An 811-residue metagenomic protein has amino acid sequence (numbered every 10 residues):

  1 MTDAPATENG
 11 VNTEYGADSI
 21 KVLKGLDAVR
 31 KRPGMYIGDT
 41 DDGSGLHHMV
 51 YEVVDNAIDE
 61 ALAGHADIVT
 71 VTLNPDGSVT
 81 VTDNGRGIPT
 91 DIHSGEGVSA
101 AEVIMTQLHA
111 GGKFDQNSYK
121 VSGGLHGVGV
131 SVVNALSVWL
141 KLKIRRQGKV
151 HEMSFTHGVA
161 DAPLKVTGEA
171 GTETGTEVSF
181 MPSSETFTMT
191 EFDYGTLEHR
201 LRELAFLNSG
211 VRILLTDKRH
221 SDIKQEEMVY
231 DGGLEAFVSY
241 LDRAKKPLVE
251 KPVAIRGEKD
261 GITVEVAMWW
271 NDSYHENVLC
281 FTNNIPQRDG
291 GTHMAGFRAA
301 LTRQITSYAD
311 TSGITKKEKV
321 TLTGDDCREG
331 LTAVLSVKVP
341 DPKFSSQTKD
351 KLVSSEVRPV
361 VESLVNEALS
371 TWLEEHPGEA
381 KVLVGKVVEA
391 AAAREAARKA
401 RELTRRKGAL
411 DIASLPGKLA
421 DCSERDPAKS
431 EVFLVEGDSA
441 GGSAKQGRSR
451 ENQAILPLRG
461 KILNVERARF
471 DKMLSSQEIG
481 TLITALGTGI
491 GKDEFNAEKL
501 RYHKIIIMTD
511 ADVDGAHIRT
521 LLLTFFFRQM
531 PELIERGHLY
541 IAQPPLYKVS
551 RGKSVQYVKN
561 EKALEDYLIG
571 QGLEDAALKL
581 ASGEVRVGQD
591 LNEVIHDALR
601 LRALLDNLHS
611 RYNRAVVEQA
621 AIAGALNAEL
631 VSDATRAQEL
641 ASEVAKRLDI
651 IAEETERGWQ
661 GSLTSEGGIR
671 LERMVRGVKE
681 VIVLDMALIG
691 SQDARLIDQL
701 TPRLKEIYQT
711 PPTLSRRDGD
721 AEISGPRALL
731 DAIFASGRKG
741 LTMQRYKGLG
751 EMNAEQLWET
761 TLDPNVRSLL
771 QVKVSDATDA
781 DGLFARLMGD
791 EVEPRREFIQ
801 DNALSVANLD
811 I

Functional and structural regions predicted by a protein language model:
M1-I811: Conserved phosphate-chemistry cores used by DNA topoisomerases
